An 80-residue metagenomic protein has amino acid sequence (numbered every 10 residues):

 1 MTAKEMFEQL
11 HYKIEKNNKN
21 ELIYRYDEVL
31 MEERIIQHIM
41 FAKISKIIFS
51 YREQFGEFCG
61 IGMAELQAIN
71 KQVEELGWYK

Functional and structural regions predicted by a protein language model:
M1-K16: Amphipathic alpha-helical segments
E8, Q37-H38, Y79: Functionally constrained cores in energy, signaling, and assembly domains
K16-N70: Acidic, low-complexity, intrinsically disordered interaction modules
K71-K80: Short acidic DE-rich linear segments
